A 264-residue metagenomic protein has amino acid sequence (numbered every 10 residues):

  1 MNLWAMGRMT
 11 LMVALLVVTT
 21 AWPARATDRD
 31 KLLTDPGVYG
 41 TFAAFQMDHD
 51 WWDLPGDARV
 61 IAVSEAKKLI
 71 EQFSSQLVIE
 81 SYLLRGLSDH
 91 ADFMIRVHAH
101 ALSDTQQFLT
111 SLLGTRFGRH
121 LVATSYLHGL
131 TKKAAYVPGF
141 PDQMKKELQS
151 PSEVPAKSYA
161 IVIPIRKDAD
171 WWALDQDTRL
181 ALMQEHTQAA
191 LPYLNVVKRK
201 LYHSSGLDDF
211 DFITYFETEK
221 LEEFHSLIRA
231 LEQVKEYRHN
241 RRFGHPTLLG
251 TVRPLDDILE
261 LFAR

Functional and structural regions predicted by a protein language model:
M1-L11: Bacterial N-terminal signal peptides that target proteins for export
T10-T20: Bacterial N-terminal signal peptides
R25-S74, H100-T105, L127-P192, S205 (+2 more regions): Short S/T/G/P-rich N-terminal loop/turn motif that feeds into the first structured element of a domain
I70-D92, G118-K133, Q188-I213, L227 (+1 more regions): Short, glycine- and small/hydrophobic-rich beta-strand elements in well-ordered beta-sheets
G86-L87, D104, F117-R119, S152-V154: Short, charge-rich binding segments
Q107-T115, S226-E232: Short amphipathic alpha-helices in soluble, non-transmembrane regions that often serve as interface/regulatory elements
